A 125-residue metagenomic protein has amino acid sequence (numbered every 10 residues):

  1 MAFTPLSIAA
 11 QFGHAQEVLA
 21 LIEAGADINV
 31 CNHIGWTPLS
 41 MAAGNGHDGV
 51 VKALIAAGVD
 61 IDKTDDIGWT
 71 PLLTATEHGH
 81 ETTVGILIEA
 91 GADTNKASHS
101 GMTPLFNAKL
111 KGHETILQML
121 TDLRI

Functional and structural regions predicted by a protein language model:
M1, H33-I34, D66-I67, H99-S100: Ankyrin repeat start-site detector
E17, G49-V50, T82-T83, T115-I116: Conserved ankyrin/ankyrin-like repeat signature
A90, H99-M102, N107-I125: Ankyrin-repeat-protein effector appendages
